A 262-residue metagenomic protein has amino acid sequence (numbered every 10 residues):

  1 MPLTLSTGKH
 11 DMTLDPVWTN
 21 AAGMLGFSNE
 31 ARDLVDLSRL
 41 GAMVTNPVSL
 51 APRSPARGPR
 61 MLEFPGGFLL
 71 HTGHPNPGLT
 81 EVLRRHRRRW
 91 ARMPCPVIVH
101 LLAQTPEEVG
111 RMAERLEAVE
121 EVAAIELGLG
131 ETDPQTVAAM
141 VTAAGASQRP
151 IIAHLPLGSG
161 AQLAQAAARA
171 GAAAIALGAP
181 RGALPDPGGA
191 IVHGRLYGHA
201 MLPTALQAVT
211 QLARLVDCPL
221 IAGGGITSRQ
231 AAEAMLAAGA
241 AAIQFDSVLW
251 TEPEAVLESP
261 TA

Functional and structural regions predicted by a protein language model:
M1-P94: N-terminal capping/small domains of soluble enzymes
P16-A22, G41-T45, V97-L101, A123-L127 (+4 more regions): Hydrophobic faces of well-ordered beta-strands that scaffold small-molecule active sites in alpha/beta enzyme cores
N29-V35, V109-A118, G158-G171, Q211-A222 (+1 more regions): Catalytic cores of alpha/beta
V35-S38, R85-P94, A113-E121, M140-A146 (+2 more regions): Acidic (Asp/Glu)-rich catalytic clusters
T45-L50, A123-E131, A174-P185, G225-S259: Glycine-rich phosphate-binding active-site loops on the catalytic face of alpha/beta enzymes
P65-Q135: Active-site beta->alpha loop and helix N-cap motifs at the rims of alpha/beta catalytic domains
L69-P96, V137-S159, H193-L220, E258-A262: Alpha-helix-loop-beta-strand connector modules within alpha/beta enzyme cores
L129-T136, L163-R214, C218, E252-E258: Glycine/Thr-rich beta-alpha phosphate-binding loop at enzyme active sites
